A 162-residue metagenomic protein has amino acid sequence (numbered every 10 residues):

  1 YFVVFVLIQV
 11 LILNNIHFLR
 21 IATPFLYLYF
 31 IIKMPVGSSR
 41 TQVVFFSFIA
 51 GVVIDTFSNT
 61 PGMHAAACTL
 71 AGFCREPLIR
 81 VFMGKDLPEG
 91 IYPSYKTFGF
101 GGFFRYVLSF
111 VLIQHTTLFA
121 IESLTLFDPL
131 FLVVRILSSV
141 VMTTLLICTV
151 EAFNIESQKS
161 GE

Functional and structural regions predicted by a protein language model:
Y1-E162: Terminal, non-globular segments
